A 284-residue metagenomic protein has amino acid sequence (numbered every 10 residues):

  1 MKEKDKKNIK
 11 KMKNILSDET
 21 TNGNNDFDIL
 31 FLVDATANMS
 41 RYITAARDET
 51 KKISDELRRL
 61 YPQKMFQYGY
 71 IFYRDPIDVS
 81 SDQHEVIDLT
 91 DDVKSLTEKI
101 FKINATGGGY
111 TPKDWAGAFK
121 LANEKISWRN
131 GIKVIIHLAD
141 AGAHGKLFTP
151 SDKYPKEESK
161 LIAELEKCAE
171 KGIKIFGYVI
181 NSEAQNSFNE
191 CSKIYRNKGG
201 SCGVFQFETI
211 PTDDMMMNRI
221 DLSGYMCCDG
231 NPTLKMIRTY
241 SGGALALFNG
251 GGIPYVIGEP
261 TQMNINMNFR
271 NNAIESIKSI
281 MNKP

Functional and structural regions predicted by a protein language model:
K2-P284: Divalent cation-coordinating acidic motifs and surrounding scaffolds that mediate Ca2+/Mg2+/Mn2+/Zn2+-dependent binding
